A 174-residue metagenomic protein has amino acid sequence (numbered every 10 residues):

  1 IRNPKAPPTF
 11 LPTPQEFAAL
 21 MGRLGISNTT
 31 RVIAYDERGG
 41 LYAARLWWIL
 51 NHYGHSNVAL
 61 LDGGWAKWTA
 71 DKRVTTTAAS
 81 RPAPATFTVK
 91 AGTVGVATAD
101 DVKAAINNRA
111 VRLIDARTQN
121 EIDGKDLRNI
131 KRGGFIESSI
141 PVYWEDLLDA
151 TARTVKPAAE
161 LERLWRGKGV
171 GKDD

Functional and structural regions predicted by a protein language model:
I1-N28, A105-K172: Positively charged, proline/Ser/Thr-rich regional signature most characteristic of the Rhodanese/CDC25-like
A6-A105, K125, G134, D173-D174: Thiolate-centered catalytic microenvironments shared by cysteine-dependent enzyme domains
